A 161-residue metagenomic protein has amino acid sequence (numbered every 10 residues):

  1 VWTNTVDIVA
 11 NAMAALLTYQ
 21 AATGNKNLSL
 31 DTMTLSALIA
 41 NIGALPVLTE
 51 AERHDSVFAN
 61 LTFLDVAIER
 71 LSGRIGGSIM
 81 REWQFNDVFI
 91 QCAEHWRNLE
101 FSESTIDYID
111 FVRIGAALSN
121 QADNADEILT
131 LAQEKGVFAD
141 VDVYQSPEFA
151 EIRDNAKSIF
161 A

Functional and structural regions predicted by a protein language model:
V1-W2, V6-A161: Metal-dependent nucleotide-binding catalytic modules
